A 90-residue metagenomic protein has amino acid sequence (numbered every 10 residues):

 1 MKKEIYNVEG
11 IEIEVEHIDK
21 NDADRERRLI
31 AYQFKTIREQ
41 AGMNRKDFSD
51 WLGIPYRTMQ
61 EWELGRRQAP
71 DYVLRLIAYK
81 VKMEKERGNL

Functional and structural regions predicted by a protein language model:
M1-R28, A78, M83-L90: N-terminal flexible/basic segments that precede or flank functional cores
L29-I30, I54: Alpha-helix N-cap/N′ positions at the starts of helices
Y32, T36, R57-Q60: Positions in alpha-helical segments
Q33-D47, L76: Short basic helix-loop element that most often maps to the first helix and adjoining turn of HTH DNA-binding modules
G42-Q60: Short alpha-helical DNA-recognition segment
P55, R66, K80, E84: The DNA-recognition helices of helix-turn-helix-type DNA-binding domains
R66-A78: Short, basic-rich loop-to-helix N-cap that marks the start of a DNA-contacting helix
